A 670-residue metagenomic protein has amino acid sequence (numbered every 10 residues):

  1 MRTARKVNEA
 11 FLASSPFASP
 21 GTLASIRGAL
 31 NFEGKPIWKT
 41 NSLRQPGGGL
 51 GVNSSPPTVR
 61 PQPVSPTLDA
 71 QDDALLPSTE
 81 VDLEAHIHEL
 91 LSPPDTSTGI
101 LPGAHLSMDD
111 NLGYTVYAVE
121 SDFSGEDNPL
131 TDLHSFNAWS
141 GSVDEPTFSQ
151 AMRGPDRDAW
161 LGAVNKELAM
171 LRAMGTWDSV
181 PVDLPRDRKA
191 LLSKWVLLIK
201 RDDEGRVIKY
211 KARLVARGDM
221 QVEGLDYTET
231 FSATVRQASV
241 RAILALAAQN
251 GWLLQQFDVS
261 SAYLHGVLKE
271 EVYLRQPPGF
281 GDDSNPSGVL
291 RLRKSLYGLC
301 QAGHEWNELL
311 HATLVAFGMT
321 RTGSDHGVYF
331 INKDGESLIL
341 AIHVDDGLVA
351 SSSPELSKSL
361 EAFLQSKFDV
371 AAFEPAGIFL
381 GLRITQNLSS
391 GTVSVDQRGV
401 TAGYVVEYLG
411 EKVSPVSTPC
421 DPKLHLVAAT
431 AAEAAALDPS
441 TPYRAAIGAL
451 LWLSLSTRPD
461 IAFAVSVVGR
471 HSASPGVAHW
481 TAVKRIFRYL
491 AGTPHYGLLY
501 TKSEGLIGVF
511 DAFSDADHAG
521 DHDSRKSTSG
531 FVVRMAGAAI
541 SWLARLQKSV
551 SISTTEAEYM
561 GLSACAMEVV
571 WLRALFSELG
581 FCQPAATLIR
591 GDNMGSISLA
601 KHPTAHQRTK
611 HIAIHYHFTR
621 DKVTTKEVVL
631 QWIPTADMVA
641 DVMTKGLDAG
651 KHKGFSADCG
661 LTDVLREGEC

Functional and structural regions predicted by a protein language model:
M1, A10-A13, F363: Aspartic protease core domain of the pepsin/retropepsin superfamily
M1, V7, A18: C-terminal, beta-rich DNA-binding module of retroviral/retroelements integrases
K6-N8, K35, K39-N41, N53: Intrinsically disordered, low-complexity polyampholyte segments enriched for Lys and acidic residues
P16-P20, I26, N31, T40 (+2 more regions): Long, low-complexity, charge-biased intrinsically disordered regions
